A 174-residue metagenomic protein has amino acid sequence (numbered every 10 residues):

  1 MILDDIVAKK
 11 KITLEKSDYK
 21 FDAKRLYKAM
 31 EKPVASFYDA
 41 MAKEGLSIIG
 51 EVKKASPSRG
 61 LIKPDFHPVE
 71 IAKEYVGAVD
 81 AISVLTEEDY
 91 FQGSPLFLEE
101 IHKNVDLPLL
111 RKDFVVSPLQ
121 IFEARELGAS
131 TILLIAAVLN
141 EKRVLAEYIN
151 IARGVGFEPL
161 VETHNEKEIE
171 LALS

Functional and structural regions predicted by a protein language model:
M1-L109, V116-P118, I151, G156-S174: Conserved N-terminal beta1-alpha1 strand-loop-helix module at the mouth
L85-T86, K112-D113, L133-A137: Short beta->alpha connector loops at strand-helix junctions that form conserved, small/polar/Pro-enriched
L119-Q120, E141-L145: Short, charged, surface-exposed secondary-structure boundary motifs
E123-L127, L145-I151: Active-site-proximal loop->helix
E126-R143: Glycine-rich phosphate-binding active-site loops on the catalytic face of alpha/beta enzymes
